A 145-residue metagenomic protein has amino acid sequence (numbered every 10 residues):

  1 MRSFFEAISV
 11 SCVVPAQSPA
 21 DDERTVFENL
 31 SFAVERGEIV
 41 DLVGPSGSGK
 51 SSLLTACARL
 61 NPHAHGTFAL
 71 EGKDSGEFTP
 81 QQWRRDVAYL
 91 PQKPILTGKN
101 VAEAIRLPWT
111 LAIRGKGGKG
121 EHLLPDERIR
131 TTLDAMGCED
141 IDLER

Functional and structural regions predicted by a protein language model:
V43-P45: The feature captures the beta-strand-to-loop junction immediately N-terminal to the Walker
S51: Walker A/P-loop
A58: Helix-to-loop junction immediately C-terminal to a conserved catalytic motif
G66-D74, W83: Conserved ABC transporter NBD signature motif
D86, K93, K99-K119, L123-R128: Q-loop/switch helix immediately C-terminal to the Walker
G120-L143: Conserved ABC ATPase "signature" region
